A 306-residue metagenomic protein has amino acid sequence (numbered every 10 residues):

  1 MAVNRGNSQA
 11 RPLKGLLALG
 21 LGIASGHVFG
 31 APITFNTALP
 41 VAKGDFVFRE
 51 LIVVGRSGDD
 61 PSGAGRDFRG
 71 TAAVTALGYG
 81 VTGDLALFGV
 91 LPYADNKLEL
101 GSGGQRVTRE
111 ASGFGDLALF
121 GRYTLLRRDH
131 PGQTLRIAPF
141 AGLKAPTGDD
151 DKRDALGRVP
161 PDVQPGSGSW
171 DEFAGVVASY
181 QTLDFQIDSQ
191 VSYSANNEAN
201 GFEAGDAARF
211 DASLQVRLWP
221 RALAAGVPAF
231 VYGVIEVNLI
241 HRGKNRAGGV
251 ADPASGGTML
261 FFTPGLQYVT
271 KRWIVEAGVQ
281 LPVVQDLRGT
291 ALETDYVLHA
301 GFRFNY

Functional and structural regions predicted by a protein language model:
H27-D59, A64, Y123, D129-R136: Outer-membrane beta-barrel biogenesis signature
N36-G44, D84, R127-R136, D151 (+2 more regions): Short loop/turn motifs that connect adjacent beta-strands in outer-membrane beta-barrel proteins
F48, T75-Y79, G89, L119-Y123 (+6 more regions): Residues on the lipid-exposed face of transmembrane beta-strands in outer-membrane beta-barrel proteins
E50-V54, G89-Y93, P139-A145, S189-Y193 (+3 more regions): Transmembrane beta-barrel strands of outer-membrane/channel proteins
L51-V74, R158, D162, D252-S255: Surface-exposed strand-loop-strand hairpins of Gram-negative outer-membrane beta-barrel proteins
D67-A73, S112-L119, L135, D154 (+5 more regions): Residues that define the transmembrane beta-barrel architecture of outer-membrane proteins
L98-G205: Outer-membrane pore/translocation modules
A207-Y306: Outer membrane beta-barrel transmembrane domains
